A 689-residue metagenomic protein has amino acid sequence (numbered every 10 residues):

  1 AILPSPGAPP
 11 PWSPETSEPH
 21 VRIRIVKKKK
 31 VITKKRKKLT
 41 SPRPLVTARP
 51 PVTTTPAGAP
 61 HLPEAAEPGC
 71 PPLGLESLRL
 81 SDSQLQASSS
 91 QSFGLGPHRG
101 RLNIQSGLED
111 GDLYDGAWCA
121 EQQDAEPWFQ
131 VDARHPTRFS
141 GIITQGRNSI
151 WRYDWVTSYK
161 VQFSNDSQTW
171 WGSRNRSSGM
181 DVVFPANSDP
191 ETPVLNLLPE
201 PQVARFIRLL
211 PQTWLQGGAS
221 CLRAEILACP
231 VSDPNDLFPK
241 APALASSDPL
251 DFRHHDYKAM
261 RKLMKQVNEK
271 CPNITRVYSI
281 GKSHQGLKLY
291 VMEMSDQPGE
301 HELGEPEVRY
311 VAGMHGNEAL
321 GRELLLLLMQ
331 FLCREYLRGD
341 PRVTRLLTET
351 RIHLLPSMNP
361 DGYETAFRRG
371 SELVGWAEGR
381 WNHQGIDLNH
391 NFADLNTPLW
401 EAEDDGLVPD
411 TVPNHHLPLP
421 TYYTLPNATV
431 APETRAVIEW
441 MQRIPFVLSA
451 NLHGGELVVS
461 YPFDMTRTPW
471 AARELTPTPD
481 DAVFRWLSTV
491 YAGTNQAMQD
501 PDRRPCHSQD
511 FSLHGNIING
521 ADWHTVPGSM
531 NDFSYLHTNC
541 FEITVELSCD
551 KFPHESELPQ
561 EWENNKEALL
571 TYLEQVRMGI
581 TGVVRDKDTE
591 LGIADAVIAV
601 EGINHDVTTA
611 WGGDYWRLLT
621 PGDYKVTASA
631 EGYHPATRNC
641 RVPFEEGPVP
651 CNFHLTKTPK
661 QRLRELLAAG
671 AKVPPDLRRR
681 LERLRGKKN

Functional and structural regions predicted by a protein language model:
P11-R134, R176-M180: Disordered, acidic Ser/Thr/Pro-rich linker "stalks" and the adjacent N-terminal cap of the next globular domain
L85, T137-I150, L209: A short beta-strand element within beta-rich, extracytoplasmic domains of secreted/secretory-pathway proteins
Q123-W128, S149-V231: Trp- and acidic/polar-enriched beta-sheet ligand-binding modules for extracellular glycan and matrix recognition
F367-V583, H605-D606, W611, Y615: Metallocarboxypeptidase
V583-D595, V673: Structural motif
D595-G612, A630-E631: Short amphipathic beta-strand segments in non-cytosolic proteins
G622-G632: A short, solvent-exposed beta-strand micro-motif common in secreted/extracellular proteins
Y633-P659: Structured interaction patches on ligand/partner-binding surfaces of diverse proteins
